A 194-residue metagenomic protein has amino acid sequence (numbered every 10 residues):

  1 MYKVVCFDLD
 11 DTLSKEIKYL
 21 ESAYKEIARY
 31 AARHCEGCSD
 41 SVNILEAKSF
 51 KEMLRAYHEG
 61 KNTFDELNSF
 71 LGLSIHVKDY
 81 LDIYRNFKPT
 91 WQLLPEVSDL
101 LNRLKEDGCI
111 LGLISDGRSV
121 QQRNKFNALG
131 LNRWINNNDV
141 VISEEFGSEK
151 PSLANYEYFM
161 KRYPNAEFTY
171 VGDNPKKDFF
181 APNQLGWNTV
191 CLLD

Functional and structural regions predicted by a protein language model:
M1-L45: Active-site neighborhood of HAD-like aspartate-dependent phosphohydrolases
V4-C6, G112, T169: Hydrophobic "anchor" residues on beta-strands that sit immediately upstream of conserved functional sites
K51-I83: A metal-dependent, Asp-based hydrolase signature
R85-G112: Short, acidic loop-to-helix structural element flanking the phosphoryl-transfer center in phosphate-processing enzymes
S115: Conserved phosphate-coupling serine/threonine residues in phosphotransfer and NTP-handling enzymes
R118-T169, K176-K177: Substrate-recognition "cap/lid" segment bordering the active-site pocket of phosphatases
T169-D194: Acidic, Mg2+-coordinating phosphoryl-transfer loop and its flanking beta/alpha structural elements, shared across
